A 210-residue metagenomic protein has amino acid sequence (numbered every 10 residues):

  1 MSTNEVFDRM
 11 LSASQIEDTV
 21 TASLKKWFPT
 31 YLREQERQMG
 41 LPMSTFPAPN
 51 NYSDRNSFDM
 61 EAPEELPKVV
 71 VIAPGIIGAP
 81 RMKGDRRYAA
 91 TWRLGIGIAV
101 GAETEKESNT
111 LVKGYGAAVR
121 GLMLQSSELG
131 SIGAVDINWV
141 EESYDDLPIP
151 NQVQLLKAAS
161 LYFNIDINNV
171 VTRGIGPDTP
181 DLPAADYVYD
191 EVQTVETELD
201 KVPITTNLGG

Functional and structural regions predicted by a protein language model:
M1-M82, D181-G210: Small/polar-rich, solvent-exposed N-terminal microdomains that initiate assembly or binding
F7-D8, S12-Q15, G84-T91, A99-Q125: Extracellular/virion structural assembly segments
Y31-Q35, N109-G176: Acidic-leaning, charged glycine-interspersed low-complexity segments
P63, V70, P80-A89, P150-L156: Short, solvent-exposed beta-strand/turn "edge" segments of beta-rich domains on protein surfaces
R86-E103, Q154-V170: Oligomerization/assembly interface segments of phage tail-like spikes and tubes
W92-G95, G116-L122, P183-Q193: Short, surface-exposed linear patches
